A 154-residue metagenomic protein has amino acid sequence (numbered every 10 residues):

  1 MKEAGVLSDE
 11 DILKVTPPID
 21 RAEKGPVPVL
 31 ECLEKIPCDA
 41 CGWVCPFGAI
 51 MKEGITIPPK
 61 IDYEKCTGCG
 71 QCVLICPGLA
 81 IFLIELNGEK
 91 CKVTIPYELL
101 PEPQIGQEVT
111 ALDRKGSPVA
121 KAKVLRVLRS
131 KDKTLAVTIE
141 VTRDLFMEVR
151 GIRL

Functional and structural regions predicted by a protein language model:
V15-P37, I50-G68, E85-E98: Ferredoxin-like iron-sulfur electron-transfer modules
I36-F47, T67-L79: Local cysteine-cluster metal-coordination motifs and their immediate loop/turn environment, predominantly Fe-S cluster
A80, D113-P118: Short, charged beta-turn/beta-strand-edge "cap" motif at the junction between a beta-strand and an adjacent loop
E85, L112-D113: Conserved "cap/hinge" positions at secondary-structure junctions
E102-Q104: Short, well-ordered loop/turn sites that connect or cap secondary structure elements
S117-K131: Short beta-strand-centered aromatic/proline hotspots
S130-V141: Short, solvent-exposed secondary-structure boundary/capping segments
